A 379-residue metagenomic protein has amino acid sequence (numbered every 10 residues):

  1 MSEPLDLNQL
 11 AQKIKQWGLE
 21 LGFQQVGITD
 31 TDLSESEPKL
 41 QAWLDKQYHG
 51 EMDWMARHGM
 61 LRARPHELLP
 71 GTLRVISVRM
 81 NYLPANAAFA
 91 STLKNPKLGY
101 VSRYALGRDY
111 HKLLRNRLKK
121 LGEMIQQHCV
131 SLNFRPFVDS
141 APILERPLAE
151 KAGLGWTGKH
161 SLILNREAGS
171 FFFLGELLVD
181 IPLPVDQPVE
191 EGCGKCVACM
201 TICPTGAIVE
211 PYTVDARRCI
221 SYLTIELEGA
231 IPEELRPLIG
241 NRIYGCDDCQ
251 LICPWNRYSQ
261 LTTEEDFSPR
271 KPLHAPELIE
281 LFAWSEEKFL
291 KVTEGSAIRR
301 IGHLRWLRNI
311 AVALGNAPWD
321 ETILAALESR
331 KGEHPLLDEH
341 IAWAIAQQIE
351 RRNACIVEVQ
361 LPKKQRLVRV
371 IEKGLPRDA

Functional and structural regions predicted by a protein language model:
M1-G192, I356-A379: Auxiliary alpha/beta "docking" domains used to position bulky ligands
F23, A198-Y222, E228, R242-D266: Iron-sulfur cluster-binding cysteine motifs and their immediate structural context in ferredoxin-like electron-transfer
L164-P188, A216-L235, E286-L290: Short, charged low-complexity linear segments at domain edges
V185-K195, L235-C246: Immediate flanking context of iron-sulfur cluster ligation sites
R270-L304, A311: Alpha-helical adaptor scaffolds
F289-V292, W319-K331, R351-L361: Amphipathic alpha-helical scaffolding segments comprising HEAT/armadillo-like alpha-solenoid repeats
R300-R305, H334-E339: Alpha-helix N-cap/helix-start positions at coil->helix boundaries
L307-P318, E339-Q348: Structural detector for internal amphipathic alpha-helices that build alpha-solenoid repeat scaffolds
